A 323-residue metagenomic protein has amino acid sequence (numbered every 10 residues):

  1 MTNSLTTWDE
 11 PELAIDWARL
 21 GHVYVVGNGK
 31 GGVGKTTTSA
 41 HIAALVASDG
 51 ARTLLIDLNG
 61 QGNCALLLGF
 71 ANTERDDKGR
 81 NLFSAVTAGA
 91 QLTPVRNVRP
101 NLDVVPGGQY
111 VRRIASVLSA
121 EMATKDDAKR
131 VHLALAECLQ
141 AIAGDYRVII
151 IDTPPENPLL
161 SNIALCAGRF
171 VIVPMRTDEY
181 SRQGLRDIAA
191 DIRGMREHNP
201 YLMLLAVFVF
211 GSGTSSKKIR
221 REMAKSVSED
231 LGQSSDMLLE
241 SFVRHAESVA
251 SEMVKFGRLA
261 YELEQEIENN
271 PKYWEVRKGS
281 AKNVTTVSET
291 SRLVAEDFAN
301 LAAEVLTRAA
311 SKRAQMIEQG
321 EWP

Functional and structural regions predicted by a protein language model:
M1-P323: P-loop NTP-binding core
